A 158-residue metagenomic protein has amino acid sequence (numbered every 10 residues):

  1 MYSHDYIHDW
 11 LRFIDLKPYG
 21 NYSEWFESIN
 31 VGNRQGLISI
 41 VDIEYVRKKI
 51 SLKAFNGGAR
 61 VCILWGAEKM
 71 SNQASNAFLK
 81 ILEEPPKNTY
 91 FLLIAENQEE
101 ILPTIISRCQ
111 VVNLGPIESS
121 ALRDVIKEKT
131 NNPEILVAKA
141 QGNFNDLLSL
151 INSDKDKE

Functional and structural regions predicted by a protein language model:
M1-Q73: Clamp-loader machinery-focused feature within the broader ASCE/P-loop NTPase space
E44, V61, N76, E134 (+1 more regions): Non-catalytic, well-ordered alpha-helical scaffold segments
K48, K80, S107: Conserved adenine-binding aromatic site and its adjacent loop/helix in ATP-hydrolyzing domains
S51, N76-Y90: Conserved catalytic/switch belt of AAA+ P-loop NTPases
K53-A54, E83, L102-P103: Short secondary-structure boundary/capping segments
V61-W65, F78, T89-E96: Structural recognition of the conserved hydrophobic beta-strand(s) that form the central parallel beta-sheet of P-loop
Q73-A77, T104: Generic recognition of short, well-ordered alpha-helical segments
K87-Y90, E96-E158: Charged, glycine-rich active-site and insertion segments that engage polyanionic ligands
